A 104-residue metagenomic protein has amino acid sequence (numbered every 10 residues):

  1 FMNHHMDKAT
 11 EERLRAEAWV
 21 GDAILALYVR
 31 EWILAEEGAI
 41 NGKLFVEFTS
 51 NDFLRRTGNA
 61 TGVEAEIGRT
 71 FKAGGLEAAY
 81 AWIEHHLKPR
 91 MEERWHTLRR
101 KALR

Functional and structural regions predicted by a protein language model:
F1-R104: RNase III-family endoribonuclease catalytic core
